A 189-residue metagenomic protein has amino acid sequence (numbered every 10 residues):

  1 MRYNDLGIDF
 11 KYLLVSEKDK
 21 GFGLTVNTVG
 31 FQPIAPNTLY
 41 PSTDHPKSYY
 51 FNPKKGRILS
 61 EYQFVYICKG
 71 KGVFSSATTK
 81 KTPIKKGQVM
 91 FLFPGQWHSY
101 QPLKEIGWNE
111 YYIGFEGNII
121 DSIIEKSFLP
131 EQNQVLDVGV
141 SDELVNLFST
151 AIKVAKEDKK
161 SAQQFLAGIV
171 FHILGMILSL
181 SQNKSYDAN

Functional and structural regions predicted by a protein language model:
M1-V73, K80-T82: Generic protein-terminus/edge-of-domain signal
A35-P36, K69-K71, V89, G95-W97 (+1 more regions): Short, charged/polar surface micro-motifs in flexible loops or helix N-caps
N37, S48-F51, K86-G87, G95 (+1 more regions): Tight coil/turn sites that cap or link beta-strands
T78-F93: Short acidic-glycine-tyrosine-enriched beta hairpin
K81, G95-I119: Ligand-binding loop in jelly-roll beta-barrel domains
S122-N189: Amphipathic alpha-helical segments enriched in hydrophobic/aromatic residues interleaved with Lys/Arg
